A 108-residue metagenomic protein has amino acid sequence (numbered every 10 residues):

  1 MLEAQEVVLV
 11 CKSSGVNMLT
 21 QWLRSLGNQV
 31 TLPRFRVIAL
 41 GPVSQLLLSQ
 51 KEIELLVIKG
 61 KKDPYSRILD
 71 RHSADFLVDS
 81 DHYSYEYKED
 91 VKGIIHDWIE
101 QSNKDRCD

Functional and structural regions predicted by a protein language model:
M1-V8, S14-D108: Lipid deacylating catalytic domains
